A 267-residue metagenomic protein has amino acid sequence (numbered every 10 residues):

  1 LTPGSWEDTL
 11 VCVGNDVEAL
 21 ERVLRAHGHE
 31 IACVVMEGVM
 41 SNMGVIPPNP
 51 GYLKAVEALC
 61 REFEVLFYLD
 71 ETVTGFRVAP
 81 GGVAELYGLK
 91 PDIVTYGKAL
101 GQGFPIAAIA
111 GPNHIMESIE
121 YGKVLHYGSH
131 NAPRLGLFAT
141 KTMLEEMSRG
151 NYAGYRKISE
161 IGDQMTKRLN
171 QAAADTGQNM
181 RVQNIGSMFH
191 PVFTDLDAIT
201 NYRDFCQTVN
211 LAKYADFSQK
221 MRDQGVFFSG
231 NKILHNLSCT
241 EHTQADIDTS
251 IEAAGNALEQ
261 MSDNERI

Functional and structural regions predicted by a protein language model:
L1-I267: Conserved N-terminal phosphate-binding loop of PLP-dependent enzymes in the Aspartate aminotransferase
